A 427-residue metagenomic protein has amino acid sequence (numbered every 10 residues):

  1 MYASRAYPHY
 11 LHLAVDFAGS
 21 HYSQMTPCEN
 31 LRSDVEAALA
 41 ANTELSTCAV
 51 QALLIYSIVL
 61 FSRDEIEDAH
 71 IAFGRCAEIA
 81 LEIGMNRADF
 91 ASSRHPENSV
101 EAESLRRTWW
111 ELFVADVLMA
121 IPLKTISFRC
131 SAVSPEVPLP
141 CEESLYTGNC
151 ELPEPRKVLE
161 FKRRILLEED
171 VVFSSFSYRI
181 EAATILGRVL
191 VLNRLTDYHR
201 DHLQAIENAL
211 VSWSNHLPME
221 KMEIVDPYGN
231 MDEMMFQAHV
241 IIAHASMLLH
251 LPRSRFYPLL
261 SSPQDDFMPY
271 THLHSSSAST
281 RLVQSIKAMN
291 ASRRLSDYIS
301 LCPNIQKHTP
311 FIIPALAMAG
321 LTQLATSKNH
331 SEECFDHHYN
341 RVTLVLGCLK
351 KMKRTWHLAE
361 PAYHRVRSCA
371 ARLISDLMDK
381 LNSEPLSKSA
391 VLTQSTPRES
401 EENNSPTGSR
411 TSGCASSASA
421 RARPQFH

Functional and structural regions predicted by a protein language model:
M1-F173, R194-D201, N208-M231, H250-S275 (+4 more regions): Acidic, Ser/Thr-rich, low-complexity intrinsically disordered regions in fungal proteins
M1-H9, R106, D116, I126-S127 (+3 more regions): Charge-rich, intrinsically disordered regulatory segments
A14, Q51, E111, E181 (+2 more regions): Residue register of alpha-helical TPR repeats
T108, Y178, I206, F236-A243 (+3 more regions): Amphipathic alpha-helix face/heptad-repeat signature
Y178-L192, Q323-T326: Solvent-exposed, amphipathic alpha-helical segments
M247, G320, L349: Hydrophobic, well-ordered secondary-structure elements that form the walls of internal hydrophobic environments
P258, P263, M268-V283, K287 (+1 more regions): C-terminal, low-complexity intrinsically disordered regions in eukaryotic proteins
L282-E332, Y339: C-terminal hydrophobic structural anchor segments that stabilize assembly/packing rather than catalytic chemistry
